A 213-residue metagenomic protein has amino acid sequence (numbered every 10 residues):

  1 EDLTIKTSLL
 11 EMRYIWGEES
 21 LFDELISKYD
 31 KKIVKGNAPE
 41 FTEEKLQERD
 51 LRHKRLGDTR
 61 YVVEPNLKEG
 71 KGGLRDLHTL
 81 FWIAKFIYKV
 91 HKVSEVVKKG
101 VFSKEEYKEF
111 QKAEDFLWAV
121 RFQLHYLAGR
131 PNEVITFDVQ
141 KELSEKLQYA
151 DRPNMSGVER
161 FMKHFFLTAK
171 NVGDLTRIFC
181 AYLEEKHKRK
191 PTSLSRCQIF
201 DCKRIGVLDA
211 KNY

Functional and structural regions predicted by a protein language model:
E1-Y213: A nucleotide- and high-energy phosphate-metabolite-utilizing enzyme signature
